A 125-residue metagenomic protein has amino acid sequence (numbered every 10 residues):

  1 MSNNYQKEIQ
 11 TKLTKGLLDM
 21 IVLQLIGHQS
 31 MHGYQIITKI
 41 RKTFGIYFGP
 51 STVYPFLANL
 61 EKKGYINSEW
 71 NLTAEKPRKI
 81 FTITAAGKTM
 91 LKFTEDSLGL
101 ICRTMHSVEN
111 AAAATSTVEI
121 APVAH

Functional and structural regions predicted by a protein language model:
M1-T11: Short, Lys/Arg-enriched N-terminal segment that forms or immediately precedes the first helix of a structured domain
Q10-Y54: N-terminal helix-turn-helix DNA-binding core of bacterial DNA-binding proteins
T11, Y65, T115-S116: Short, contiguous hydrophobic alpha-helices characteristic of membrane insertion segments
T38, A85, L100-R103: Generic recognition of well-ordered alpha-helical segments within structured catalytic/regulatory domains
Y54-E61: Short, hydrophobic-biased segments on the C-terminal half of alpha helices that form "recognition helices"
K63-P77, T82: Beta-hairpin "wing" of winged helix-turn-helix
P77-E95: Basic, amphipathic "hinge/linker" alpha-helix immediately C-terminal to the N-terminal HTH DNA-binding motif
K92-H125: Amphipathic alpha-helical dimerization/coiled-coil segments that flank or bridge DNA-binding/regulatory modules
